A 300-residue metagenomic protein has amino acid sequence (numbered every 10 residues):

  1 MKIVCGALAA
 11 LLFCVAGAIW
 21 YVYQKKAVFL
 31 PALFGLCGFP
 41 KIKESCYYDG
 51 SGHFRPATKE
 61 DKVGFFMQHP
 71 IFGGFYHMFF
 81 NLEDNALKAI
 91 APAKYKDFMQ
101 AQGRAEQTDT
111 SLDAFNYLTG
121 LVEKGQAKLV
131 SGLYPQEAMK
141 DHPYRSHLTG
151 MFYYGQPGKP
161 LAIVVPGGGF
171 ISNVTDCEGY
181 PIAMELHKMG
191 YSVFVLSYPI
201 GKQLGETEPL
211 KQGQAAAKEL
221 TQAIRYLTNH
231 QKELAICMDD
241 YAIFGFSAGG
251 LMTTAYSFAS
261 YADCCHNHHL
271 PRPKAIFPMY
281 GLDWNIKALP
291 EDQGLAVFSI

Functional and structural regions predicted by a protein language model:
M1-L12: N-terminal Sec-pathway targeting helices
C14-L36: Membrane-interface motif at the C-terminal end of an N-terminal transmembrane signal
L87-P157, G213: N-terminal cap/lid segment of alpha/beta-hydrolase-fold proteins
K159-G167: Short beta-strand element of the alpha/beta-hydrolase
V174-T175, L196-M238: Catalytic nucleophile-loop/oxyanion-hole region of alpha/beta-hydrolase and closely related hydrolase-like folds
D176-F194: Short amphipathic alpha-helix adjacent to the substrate-entry channel of hydrolases
K218-L295: Primarily recognizes the serine-hydrolase "nucleophile elbow" in alpha/beta-hydrolase and SGNH/GDSL folds
S299-I300: Short beta-strand/loop motif that positions the catalytic acidic residue of the alpha/beta-hydrolase fold
